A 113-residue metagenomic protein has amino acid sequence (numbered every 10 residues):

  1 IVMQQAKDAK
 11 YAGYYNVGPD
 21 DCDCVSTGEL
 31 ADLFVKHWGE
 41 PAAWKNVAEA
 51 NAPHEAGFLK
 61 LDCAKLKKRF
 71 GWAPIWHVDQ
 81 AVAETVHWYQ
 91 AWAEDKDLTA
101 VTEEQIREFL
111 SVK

Functional and structural regions predicted by a protein language model:
I1-Y15: Alpha-helical substrate-binding/gating segment
M3-K7, W38, A93: Protein kinase-like catalytic domain
K7, P19-D23: Glycine-rich "substrate-gating" loop/helix at the edge of Rossmann-like oxidoreductase active sites
G13-Y15, G28-A31, G39-F58, V101-R107: C-terminal "lid/loop" region of Rossmann-like NAD(P)-dependent oxidoreductases
Y14, N51-A73, W92-E94: Conserved C-terminal active-site "lid" loop/helix of NAD(P)H-dependent oxidoreductases that clamps the redox cofactor
V25-H37, A81-T85: PAPS/PAP-binding and catalytic site of the sulfotransferase fold
V78-K113: Amphipathic terminal alpha-helices
